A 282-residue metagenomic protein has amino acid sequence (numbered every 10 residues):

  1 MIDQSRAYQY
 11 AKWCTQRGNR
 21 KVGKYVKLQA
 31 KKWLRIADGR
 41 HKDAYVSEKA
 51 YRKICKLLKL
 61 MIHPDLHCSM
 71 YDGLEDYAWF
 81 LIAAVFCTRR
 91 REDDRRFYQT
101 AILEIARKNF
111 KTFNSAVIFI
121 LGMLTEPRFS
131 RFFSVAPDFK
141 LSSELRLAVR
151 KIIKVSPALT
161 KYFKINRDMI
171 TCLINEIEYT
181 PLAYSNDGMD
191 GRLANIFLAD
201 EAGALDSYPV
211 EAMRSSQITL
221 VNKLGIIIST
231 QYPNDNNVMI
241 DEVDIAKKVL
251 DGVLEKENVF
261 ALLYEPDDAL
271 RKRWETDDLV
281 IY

Functional and structural regions predicted by a protein language model:
M1-Y282: Phosphate/NTP-binding elements of NTP-utilizing enzymes
